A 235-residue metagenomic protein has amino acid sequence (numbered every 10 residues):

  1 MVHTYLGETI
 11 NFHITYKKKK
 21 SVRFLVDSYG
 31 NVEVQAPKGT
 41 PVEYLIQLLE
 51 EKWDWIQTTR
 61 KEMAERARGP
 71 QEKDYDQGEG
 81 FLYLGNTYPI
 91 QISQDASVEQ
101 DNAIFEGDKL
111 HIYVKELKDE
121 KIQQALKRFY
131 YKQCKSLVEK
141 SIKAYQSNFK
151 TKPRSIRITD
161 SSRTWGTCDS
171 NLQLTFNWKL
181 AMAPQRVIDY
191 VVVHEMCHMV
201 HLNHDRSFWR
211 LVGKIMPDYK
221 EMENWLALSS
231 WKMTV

Functional and structural regions predicted by a protein language model:
M1-D189, M199-V235: Active-site-proximal or metal-binding-adjacent scaffold patches in catalytic folds
V192: Walker B beta-strand of ABC/ABC-like P-loop ATPase nucleotide-binding domains, specifically the conserved hydrophobic
E195: Walker B catalytic acidic pair
